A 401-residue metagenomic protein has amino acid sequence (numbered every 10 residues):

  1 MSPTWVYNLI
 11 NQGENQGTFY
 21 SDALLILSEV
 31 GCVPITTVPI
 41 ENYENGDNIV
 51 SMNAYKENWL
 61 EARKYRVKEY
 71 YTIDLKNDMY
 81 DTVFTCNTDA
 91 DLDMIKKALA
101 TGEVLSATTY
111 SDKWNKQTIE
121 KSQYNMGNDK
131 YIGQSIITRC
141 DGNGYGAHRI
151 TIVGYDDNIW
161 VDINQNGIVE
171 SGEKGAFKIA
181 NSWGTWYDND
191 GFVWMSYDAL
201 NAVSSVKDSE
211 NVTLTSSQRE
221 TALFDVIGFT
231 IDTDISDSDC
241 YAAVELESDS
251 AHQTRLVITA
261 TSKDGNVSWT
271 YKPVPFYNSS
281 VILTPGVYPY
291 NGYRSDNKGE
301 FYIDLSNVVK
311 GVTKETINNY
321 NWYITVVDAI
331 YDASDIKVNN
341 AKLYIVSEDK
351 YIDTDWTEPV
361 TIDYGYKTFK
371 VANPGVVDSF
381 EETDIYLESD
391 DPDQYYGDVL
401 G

Functional and structural regions predicted by a protein language model:
M1, D384-G401: Short, intrinsically disordered, charge-balanced linker/junction segments flanking boundaries in proteins
M1-N11: Active-site-surrounding "flap" and adjacent substrate/cofactor-binding loops of secreted or lumenal enzymes, prototyped
I10-A176, A180, T185-S295, Y302-T325 (+6 more regions): Predominantly the structural core of cysteine protease catalytic domains
T368-V371, G375-V377: Beta-rich accessory regions
